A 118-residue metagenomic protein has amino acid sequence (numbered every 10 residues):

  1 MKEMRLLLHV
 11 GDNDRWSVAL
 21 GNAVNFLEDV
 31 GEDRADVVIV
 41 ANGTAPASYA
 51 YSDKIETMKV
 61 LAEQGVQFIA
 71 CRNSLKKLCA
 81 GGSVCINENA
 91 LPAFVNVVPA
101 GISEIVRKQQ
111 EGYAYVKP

Functional and structural regions predicted by a protein language model:
K2-L6, D33: Secretory/periplasmic and organellar redox-cofactor proteins
R5-G11, I39-N42: Short glycine-rich or small-residue beta-strand-to-loop segments that form or flank ligand, phosphate, metal/Fe-S
L7-A19, S48-Y49: Short, glycine-rich nucleotide/cofactor-binding loops
S17-G31: Histidine-anchored nucleotide/phosphate-binding helix
A19, A35-V38: Short, well-structured hydrophobic secondary-structure segments
V37-N42, F68-R72: Short internal beta-strands
N42-A47, L75: Short active-site-proximal "capping" loops at secondary-structure junctions
S52-P118: A cross-taxonomic marker for long C-terminal extensions/tails that follow the last structured domain
